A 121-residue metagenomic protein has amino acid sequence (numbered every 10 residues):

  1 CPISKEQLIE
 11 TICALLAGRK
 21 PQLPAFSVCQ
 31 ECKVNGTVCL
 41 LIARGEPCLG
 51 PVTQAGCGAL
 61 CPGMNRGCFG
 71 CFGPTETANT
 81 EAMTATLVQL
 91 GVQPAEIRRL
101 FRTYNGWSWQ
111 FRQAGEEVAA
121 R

Functional and structural regions predicted by a protein language model:
P2-R121: Iron-sulfur (Fe-S) cluster-binding modules
